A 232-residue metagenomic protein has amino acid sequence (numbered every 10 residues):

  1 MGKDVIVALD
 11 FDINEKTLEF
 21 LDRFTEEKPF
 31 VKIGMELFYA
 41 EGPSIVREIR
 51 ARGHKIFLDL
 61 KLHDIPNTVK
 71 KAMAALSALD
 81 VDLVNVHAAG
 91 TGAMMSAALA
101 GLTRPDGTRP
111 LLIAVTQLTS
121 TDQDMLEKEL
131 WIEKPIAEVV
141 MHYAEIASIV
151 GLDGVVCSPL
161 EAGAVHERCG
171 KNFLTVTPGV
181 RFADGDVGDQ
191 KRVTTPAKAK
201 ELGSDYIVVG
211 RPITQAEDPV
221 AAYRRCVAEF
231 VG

Functional and structural regions predicted by a protein language model:
G2, T68-A72, S77-D153, S158-E161 (+2 more regions): Conserved anion-binding
K3-L9, V31-I33, I56-L60, V84-V86 (+4 more regions): Hydrophobic faces of well-ordered beta-strands that scaffold small-molecule active sites in alpha/beta enzyme cores
A8-D12, G34-F38, H63-I65, A89 (+4 more regions): Active-site beta-loop-alpha junctions enriched in small/polar residues
D12-F24, N67-A75, I136-I146, K191-K198: Short, acidic/polar
E26, R52, L79, V150 (+1 more regions): Structural motif
L79-G92, G179-F182, D189-A222: Glycine-rich phosphate-binding active-site loops on the catalytic face of alpha/beta enzymes
M95-G101, P105, K200, I213-G232: C-terminal helical cap(s) of enzyme catalytic domains, especially alpha/beta-barrels
